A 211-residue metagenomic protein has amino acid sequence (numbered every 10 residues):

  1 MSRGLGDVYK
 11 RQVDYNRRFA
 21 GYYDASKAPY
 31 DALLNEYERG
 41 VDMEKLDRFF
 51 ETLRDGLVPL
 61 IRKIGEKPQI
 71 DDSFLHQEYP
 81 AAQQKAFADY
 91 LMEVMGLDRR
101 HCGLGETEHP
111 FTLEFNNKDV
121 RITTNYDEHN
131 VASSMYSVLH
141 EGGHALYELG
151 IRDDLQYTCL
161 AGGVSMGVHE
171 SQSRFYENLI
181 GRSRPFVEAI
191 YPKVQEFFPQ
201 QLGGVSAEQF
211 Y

Functional and structural regions predicted by a protein language model:
M1-L5, Y9: Single conserved hydrophobic/aromatic residue that forms the stacking wall/gate of nucleotide- or nucleobase-binding
R18-N125: Active-site-proximal, well-structured secondary-structure segments within enzyme catalytic domains
E66-K67, K118, G150-Y157, Y211: Short acidic (Asp/Glu) and glycine-rich catalytic loops that position anionic groups and cofactors
R100, D154-T158, G181-P192: Acidic/polar loop patches that form or flank catalytic/metal-binding clefts of enzymes that bind anionic ligands
T123-S137: Short pre-active-site segment immediately N-terminal to the catalytic Zn-binding motif
S133-R152, E170-R174: Active-site recognition of the HExxH zinc-binding catalytic motif
A161-G167: Divalent-cation-assisted or electrostatically stabilized phosphate/pyrophosphate-binding catalytic cores
S183-Y211: Long, amphipathic alpha-helical stalk/connector segments used for oligomerization, subunit docking, or mechanical
